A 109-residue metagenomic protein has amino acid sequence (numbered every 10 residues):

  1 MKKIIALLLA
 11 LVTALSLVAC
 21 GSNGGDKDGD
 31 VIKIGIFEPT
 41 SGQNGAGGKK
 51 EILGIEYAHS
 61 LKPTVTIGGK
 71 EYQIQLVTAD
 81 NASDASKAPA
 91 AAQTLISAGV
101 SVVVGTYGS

Functional and structural regions predicted by a protein language model:
M1-K33, T64-G68, S97: Short, low-complexity disordered leader/linker segments with a strong preference for bacterial N-terminal type II
V18, L53-E56, Q93: Core alpha-helical elements of the protein kinase catalytic domain, predominantly the helix directly N-terminal
A19, A58-H59, S101: Short alpha-helical interface elements
G24-V31, A46-E51, V65-S109: Beta-alpha junction/loop-to-helix N-cap segments that form part of ligand/metal-binding clefts
G35-F37: Short, well-ordered beta-strand segments
P39-Q43: A short, flexible beta-alpha/helix-coil linker loop
E51-P63: Short catalytic helix/loop segments, enriched in acidic residues and glycine and frequently bearing histidine
